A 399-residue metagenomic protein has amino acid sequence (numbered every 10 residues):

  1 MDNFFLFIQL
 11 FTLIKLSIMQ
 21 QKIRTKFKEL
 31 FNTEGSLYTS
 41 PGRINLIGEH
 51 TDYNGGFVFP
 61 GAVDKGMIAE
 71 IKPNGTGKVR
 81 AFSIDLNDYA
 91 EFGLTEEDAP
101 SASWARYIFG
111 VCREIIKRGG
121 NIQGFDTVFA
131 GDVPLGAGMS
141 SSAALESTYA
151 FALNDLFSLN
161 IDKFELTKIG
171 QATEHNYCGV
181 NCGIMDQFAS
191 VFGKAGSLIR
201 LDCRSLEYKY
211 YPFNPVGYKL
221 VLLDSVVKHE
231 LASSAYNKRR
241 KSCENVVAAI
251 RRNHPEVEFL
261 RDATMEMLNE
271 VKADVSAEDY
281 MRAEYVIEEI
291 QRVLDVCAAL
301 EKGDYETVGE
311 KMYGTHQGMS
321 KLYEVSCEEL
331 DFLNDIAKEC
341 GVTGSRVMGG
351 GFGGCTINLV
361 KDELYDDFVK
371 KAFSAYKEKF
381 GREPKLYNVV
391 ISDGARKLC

Functional and structural regions predicted by a protein language model:
M1-L16: Hydrophobic alpha-helical signal peptides and transmembrane signal-/tail-anchor segments that drive secretory-pathway
I18-R43, I68-S101, S197-G344, L359-C399: C-terminal nucleotide
Q20-Y38, I44-I47, Y53-F57, E91-T95 (+4 more regions): Gly/Ser-rich oxyanion-binding loop with an adjacent helix/lid that shapes the negatively charged ligand pocket
N45, M67-I71, F188-V191, C355-I357: Short beta-strand scaffold segments in enzyme catalytic cores
G48-H50, A62-V63: N-terminal cofactor/phosphate-binding cores enriched in small/glycine residues, especially glycine-rich loops such as
G55-A62, R239-R240: Short Gly/aromatic-enriched secondary-structure transition segments
A143-A144, C355-L359: FabD-like malonyl-/acyl-CoA
